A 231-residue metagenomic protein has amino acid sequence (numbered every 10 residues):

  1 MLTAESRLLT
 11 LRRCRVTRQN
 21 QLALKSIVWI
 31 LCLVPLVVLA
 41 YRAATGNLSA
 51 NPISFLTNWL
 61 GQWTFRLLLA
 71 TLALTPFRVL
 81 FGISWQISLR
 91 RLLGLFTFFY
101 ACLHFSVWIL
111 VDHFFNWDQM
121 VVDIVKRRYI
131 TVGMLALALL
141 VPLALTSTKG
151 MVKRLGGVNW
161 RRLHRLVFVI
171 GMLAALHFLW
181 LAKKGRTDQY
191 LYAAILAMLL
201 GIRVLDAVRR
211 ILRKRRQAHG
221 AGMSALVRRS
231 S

Functional and structural regions predicted by a protein language model:
L2-S231: Membrane-embedded alpha-helical bundles that constitute the cytochrome b-like, heme-associated redox core of multi-pass
